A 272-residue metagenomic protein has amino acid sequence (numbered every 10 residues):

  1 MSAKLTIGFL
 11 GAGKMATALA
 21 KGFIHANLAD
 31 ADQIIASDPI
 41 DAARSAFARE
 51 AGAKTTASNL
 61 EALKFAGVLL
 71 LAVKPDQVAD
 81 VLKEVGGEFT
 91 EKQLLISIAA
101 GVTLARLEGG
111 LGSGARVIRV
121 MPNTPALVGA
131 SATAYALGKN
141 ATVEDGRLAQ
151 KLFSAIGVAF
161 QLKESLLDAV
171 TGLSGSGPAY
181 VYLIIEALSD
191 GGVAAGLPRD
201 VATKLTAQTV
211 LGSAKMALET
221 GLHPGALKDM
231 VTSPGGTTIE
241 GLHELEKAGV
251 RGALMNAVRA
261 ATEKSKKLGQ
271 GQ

Functional and structural regions predicted by a protein language model:
M1-A57, E61, A130-S131, V193-A195: NAD(P)+-binding Rossmann beta1-loop-alpha1 motif at the extreme N-terminus of oxidoreductases
S2, A207-Q272: NAD(P)-dependent Rossmann-like dehydrogenase/reductase catalytic/cofactor-binding core
L19-A20, V85, L188: Hydrophobic residues within alpha-helices that form the first helical element adjacent to the glycine-rich loop
I34, A62, L107, P198-L205 (+2 more regions): Small-residue helix-packing motif on alpha-helices
I35, D41, A51, N59-Y135 (+1 more regions): Rossmann-like NAD(P)(H) cofactor-binding subdomain of soluble oxidoreductases
R106-R116, A132-V170, Y182-E219: Internal alpha-helical scaffold of NAD(P)-dependent oxidoreductase catalytic cores
I118, L167-G172, P224-D229: Short pre-catalytic strand/loop immediately N-terminal to key active-site residues, enriched for Gly-Thr
